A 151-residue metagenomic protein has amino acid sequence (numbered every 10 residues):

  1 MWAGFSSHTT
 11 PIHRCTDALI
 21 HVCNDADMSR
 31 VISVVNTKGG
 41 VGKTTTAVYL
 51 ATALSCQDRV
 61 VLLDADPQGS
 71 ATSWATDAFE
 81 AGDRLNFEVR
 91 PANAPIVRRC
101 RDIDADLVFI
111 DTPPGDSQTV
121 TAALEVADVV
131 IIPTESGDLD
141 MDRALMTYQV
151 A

Functional and structural regions predicted by a protein language model:
M1-A151: P-loop NTP-binding core
